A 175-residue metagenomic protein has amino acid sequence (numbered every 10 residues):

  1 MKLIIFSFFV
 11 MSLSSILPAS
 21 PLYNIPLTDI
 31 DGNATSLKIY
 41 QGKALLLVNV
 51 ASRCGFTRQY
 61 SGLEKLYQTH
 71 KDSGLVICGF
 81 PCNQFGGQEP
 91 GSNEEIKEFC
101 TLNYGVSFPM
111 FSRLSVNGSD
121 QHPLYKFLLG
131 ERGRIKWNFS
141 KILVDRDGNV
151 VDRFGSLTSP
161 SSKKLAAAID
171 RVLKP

Functional and structural regions predicted by a protein language model:
L3-L13: Sec-dependent N-terminal signal peptides
L17-K38: N-terminal "domain-start" segment that seeds a small globular fold
D29, N49-R53: Amphipathic alpha-helical repeat scaffolds
Q41-L45, K71-V76, Y104-P109, W137 (+1 more regions): Loop/turn elements at helix/coil->beta-strand transitions in domains of secreted/extracellular proteins
F56-Q121: Structural microenvironment flanking redox-active thiols in thiol-disulfide oxidoreductases
P123-K126, G130-P175: Thiol-/selenol-based redox modules, centered on thioredoxin-like and closely related oxidoreductase domains
